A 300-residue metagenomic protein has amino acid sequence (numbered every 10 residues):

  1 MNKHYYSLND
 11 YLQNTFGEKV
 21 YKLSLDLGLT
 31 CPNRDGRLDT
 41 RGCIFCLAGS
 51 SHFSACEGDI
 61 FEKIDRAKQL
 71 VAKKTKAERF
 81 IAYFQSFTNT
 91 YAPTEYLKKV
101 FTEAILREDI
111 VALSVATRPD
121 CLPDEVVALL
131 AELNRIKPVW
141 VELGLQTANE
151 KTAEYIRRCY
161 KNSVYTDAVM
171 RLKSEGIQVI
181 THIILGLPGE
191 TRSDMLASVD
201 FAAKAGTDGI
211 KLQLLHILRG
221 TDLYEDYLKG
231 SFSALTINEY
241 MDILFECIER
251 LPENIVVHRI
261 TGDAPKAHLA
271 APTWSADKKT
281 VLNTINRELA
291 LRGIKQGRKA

Functional and structural regions predicted by a protein language model:
M1-I81: N-terminal [4Fe-4S]-dependent radical SAM core
N2-L12, G17-Y21, G209, I217-A300: Auxiliary Fe-S-binding modules of radical SAM enzymes
Y21-L25, F80-Q85, L113-V115, V139-L143 (+3 more regions): Hydrophobic faces of well-ordered beta-strands that scaffold small-molecule active sites in alpha/beta enzyme cores
P32-N33, S54-A55, Y91-A92, P265-L269: Short catalytic/ligand-binding loop motif for oxyanion handling, primarily in non-cytosolic enzymes, centered on
C43, A104-I110, A197-L212, V281-Q296 (+1 more regions): Structural recognition of alpha->loop->beta junctions
F53-G58, S86-K99, L113-E175, L185-G206 (+1 more regions): Conserved non-cysteine loop/helix-boundary elements of the Radical SAM core domain that shape
R66-R107, A112: A contiguous, low-structure linker/loop signature
R107-I110, A168-V179, A205, I243-I255: A structural motif corresponding to the C-terminal end of an alpha-helix and its immediate exit/capping segment
